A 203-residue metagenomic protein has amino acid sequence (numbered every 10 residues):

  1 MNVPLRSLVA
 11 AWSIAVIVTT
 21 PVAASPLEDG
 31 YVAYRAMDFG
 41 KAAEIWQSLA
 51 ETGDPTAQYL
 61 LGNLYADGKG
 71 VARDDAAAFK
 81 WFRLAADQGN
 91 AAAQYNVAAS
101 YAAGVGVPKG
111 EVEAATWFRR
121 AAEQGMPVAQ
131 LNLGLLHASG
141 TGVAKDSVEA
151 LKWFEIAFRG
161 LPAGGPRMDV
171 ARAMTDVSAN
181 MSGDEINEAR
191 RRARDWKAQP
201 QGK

Functional and structural regions predicted by a protein language model:
M1-A10: Bacterial N-terminal signal peptides that target proteins for export
V9-T20: Bacterial N-terminal signal peptides
P26-A33, I45-L49, L60-D67, N96-A103 (+3 more regions): Hydrophobic face of amphipathic alpha-helices that form TPR/SEL1-like repeat modules and related alpha-solenoid
Y34-D38, E51-D54, D67-K69, D74 (+7 more regions): Short helix-capping/linker turns of helical repeat alpha-solenoids
Y59-L60, A92-N96, V128-L135, S147 (+1 more regions): Alpha-solenoid helical repeat scaffolds
G165-K203: Terminal, low-structured helical/coil segments at or just beyond the last alpha-helical repeat
